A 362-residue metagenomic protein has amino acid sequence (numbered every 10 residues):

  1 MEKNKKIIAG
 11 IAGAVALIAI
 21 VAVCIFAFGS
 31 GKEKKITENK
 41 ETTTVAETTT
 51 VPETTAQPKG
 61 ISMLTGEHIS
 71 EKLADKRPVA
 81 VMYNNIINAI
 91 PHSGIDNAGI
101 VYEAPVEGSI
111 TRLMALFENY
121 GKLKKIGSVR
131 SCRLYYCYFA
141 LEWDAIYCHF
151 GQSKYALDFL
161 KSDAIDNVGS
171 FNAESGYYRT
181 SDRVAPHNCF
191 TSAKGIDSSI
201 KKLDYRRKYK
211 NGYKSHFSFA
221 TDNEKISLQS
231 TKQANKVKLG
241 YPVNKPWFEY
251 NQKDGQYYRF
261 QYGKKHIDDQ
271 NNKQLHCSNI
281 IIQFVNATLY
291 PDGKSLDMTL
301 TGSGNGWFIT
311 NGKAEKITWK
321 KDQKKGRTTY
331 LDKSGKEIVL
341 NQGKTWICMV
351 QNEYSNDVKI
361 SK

Functional and structural regions predicted by a protein language model:
E2-A16: N-terminal Sec-pathway targeting helices
E2-N4, E38-E41, A46-Y102, E107-K362: A surface/extracellular/periplasmic glyco- and lipid-processing/surface-interacting theme
A19-V21: ASCE RecA-like P-loop NTPase motor cores that couple ATP hydrolysis to mechanical translocation on nucleic acids
V23-I36: Hydrophobic single-pass membrane-insertion segments
